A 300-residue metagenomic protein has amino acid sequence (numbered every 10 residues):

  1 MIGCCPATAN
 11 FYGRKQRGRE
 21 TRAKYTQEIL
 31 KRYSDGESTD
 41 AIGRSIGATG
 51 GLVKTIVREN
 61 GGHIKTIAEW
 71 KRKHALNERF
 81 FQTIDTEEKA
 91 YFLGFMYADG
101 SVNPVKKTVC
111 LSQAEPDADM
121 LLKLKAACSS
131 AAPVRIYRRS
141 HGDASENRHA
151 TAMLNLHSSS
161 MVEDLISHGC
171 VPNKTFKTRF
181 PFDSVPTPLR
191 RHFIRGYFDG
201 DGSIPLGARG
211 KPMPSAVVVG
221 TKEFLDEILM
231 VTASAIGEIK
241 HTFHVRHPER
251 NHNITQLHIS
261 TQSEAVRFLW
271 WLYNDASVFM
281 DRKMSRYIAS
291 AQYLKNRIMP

Functional and structural regions predicted by a protein language model:
C5-P300: Internal intein/HINT superfamily modules and their associated LAGLIDADG
